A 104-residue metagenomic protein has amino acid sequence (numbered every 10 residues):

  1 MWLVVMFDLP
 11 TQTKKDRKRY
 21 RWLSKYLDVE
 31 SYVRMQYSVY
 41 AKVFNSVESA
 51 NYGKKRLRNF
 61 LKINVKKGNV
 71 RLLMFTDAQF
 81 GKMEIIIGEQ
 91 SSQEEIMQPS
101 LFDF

Functional and structural regions predicted by a protein language model:
W2-V4, P10-F104: Basic nucleic-acid-binding interfaces
